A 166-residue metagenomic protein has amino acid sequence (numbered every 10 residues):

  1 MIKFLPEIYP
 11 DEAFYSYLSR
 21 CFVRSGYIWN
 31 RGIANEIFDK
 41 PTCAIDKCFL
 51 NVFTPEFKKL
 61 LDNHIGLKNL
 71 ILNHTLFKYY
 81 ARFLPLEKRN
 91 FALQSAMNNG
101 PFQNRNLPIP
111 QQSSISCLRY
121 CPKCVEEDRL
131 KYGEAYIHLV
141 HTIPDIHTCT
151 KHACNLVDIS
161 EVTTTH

Functional and structural regions predicted by a protein language model:
M1-C117, P122-D128, A135-V140: A structured, charge-rich N-terminal accessory region that forms the first stable segment of a protein and links
E126-L130, C154-V157: Short functional micro-motifs and their immediate structural scaffolds
Y132-I137, I159-V162: A short secondary-structure junction signal
T142-H166: Domain-exit/linker segments immediately C-terminal to small folded modules
